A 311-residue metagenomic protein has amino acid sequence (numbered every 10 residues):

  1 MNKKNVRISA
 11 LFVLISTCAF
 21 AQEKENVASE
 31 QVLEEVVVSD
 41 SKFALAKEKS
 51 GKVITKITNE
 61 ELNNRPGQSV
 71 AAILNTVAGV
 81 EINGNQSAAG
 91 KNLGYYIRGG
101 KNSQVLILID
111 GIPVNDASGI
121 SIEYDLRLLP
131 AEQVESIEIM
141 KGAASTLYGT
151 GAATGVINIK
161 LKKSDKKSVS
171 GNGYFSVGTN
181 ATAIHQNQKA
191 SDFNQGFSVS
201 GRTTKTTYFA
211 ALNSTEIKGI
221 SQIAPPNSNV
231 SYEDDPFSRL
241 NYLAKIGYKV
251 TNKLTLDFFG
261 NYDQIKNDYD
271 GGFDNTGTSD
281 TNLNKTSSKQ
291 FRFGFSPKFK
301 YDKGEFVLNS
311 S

Functional and structural regions predicted by a protein language model:
E23, I217-I223, N229-L243, G247-K249 (+1 more regions): Flexible loop and strand-edge segments within Gram-negative outer membrane beta-barrel domains
E35, V70-I73, L93-Y96, L108 (+5 more regions): N-terminal periplasmic accessory domains that precede and gate Gram-negative outer-membrane beta-barrel machines
E35-R65, G94: N-terminal periplasmic "start-of-domain" segments of outer-membrane beta-barrel proteins
A71, N75-P113, E135-S136: Extracytoplasmic beta-strand/coil segments of soluble accessory domains associated with Gram-negative outer-membrane
S103-V105, K167-G173, T204-Y208, L240 (+3 more regions): Outer-envelope beta-barrel architecture signal
P113-K141: Short acidic/polar hinge/loop motifs at secondary-structure boundaries that mediate gating or recognition
G151-A153, K189-Q195, R202, P236-L240 (+1 more regions): Residues that define the transmembrane beta-barrel architecture of outer-membrane proteins
G171-T179, A210-E216, F258-Q264, L308-S310: Transmembrane beta-barrel strands of outer-membrane/channel proteins
